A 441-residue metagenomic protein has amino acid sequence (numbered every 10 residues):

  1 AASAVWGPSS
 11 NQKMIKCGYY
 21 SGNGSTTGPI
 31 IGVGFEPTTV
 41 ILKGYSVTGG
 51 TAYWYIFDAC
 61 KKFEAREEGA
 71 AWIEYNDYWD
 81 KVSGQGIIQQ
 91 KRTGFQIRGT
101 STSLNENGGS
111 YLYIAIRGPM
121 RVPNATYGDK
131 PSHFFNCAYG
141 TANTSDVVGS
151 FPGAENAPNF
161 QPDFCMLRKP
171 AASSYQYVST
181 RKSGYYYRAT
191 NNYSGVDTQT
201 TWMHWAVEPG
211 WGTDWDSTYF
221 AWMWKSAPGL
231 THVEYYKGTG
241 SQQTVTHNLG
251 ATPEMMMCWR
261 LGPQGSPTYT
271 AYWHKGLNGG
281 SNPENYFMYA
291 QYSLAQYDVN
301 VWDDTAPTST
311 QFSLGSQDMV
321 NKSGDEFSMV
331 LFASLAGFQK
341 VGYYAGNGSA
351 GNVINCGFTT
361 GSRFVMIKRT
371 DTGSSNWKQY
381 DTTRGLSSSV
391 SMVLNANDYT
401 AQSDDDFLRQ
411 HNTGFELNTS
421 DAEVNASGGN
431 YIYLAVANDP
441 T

Functional and structural regions predicted by a protein language model:
A1-T441: Surface-exposed molecular-recognition determinants
